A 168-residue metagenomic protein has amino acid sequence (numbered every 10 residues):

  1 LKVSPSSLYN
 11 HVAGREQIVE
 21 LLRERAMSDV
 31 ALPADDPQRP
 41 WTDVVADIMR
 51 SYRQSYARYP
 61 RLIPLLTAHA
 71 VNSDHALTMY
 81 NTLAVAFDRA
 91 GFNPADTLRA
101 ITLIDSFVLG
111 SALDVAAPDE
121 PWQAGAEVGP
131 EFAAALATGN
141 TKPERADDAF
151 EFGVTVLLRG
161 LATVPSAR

Functional and structural regions predicted by a protein language model:
L1-Q17, L21: Helix-turn-helix
A13-Q17, A57, V71, F92: Residues in soluble alpha-helical coiled-coils and helical-bundle/repeat scaffolds
R23-D29: Short, basic, alpha-helical segments at the C-terminal edge of helix-turn-helix-like DNA-binding modules
A31-H75: Hydrophobic alpha-helical connector segments
D47-I48, T67-L103, L109, G125-P130: Amphipathic alpha-helical packing segments from all-alpha helical-bundle domains
R89, A117-R168: C-terminal peripheral helix-coil segments that are non-catalytic and often amphipathic
